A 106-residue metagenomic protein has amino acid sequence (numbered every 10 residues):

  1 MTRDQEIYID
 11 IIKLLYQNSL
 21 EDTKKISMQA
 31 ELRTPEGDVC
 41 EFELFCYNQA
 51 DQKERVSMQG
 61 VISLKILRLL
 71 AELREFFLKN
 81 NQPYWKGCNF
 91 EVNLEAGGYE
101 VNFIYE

Functional and structural regions predicted by a protein language model:
M1, E6-E41: N-terminal domain-start interaction segment
I11-S19, L69-N81: Hydrophobic, Leu/Ile/Phe/Ala-enriched alpha-helical segments that form helix-helix packing faces
K13, K24-K25, K53, K65 (+2 more regions): Context-gated lysine
M28, L32, E36, Q49 (+2 more regions): Short, surface-exposed, charged/polar-biased interaction segments
T34-E54, I104: Extended intrinsically disordered, low-complexity coil regions enriched in Ser, Thr, Gly, Ala and often Pro
A50-E75: Short, hydrophobic/π-rich interface segment
K79-E106: Short, compact, well-ordered microdomains
